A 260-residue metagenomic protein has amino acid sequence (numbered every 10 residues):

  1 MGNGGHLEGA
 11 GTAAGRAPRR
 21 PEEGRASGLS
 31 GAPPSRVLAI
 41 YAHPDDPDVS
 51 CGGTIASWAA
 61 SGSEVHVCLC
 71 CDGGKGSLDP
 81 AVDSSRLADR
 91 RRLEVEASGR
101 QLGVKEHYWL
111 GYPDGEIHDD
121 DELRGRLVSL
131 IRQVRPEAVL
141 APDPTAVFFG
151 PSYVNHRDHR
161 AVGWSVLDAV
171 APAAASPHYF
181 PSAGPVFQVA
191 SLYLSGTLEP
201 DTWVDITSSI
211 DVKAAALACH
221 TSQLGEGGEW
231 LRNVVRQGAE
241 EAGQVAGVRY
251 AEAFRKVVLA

Functional and structural regions predicted by a protein language model:
G2-L38, D120-A260: Metal-dependent de-N-acetylase/amidase catalytic core
G2-R135, R255: Active-site rim/loop-helix segments in enzyme catalytic domains that contact anionic ligands
